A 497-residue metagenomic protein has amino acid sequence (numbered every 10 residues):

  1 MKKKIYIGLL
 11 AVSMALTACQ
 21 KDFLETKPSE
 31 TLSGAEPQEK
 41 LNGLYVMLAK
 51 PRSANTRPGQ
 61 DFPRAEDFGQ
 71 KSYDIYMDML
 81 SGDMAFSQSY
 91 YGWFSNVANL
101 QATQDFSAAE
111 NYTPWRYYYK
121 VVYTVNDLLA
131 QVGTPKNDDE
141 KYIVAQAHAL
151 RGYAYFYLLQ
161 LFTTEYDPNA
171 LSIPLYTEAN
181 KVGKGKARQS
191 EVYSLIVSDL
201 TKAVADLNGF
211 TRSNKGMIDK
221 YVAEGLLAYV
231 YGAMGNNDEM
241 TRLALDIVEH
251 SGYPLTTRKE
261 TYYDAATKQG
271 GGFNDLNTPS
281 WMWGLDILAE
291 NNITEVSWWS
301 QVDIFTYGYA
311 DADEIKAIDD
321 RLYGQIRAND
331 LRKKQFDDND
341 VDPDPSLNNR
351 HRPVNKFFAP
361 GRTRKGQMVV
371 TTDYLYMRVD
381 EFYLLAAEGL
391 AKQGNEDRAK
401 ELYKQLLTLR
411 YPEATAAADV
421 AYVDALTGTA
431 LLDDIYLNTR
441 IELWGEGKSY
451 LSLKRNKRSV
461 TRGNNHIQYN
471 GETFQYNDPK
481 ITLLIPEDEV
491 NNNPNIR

Functional and structural regions predicted by a protein language model:
M1-A18: Sec-dependent bacterial lipoprotein signal peptides
C19-D74, D303-I304, G308, D313 (+4 more regions): Membrane-proximal, proline-rich intrinsically disordered regions
T26-A35, A65, Q70-Y73, E165-N169 (+2 more regions): Short, surface-exposed recognition loops and adjoining beta-strand edges that mediate ligand/DNA contacts, enriched
V46-D61, M234-G235, T241-Q367, T372-R378 (+5 more regions): Extended ligand-binding clefts on enzyme/binding-domain cores
S87-L161, E191, T201-F210, V369-Y374 (+2 more regions): Conserved, well-structured interaction surfaces
